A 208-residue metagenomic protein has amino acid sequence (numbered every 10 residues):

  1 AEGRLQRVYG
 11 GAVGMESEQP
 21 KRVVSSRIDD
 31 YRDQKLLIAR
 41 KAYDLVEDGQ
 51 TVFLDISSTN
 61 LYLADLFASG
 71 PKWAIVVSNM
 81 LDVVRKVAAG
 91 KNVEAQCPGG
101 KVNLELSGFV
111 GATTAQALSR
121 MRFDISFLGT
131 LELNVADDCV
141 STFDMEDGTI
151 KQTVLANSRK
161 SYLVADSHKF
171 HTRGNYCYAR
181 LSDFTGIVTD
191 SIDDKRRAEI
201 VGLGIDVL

Functional and structural regions predicted by a protein language model:
A1-F53, D65-K72, A88-N92: HTH-adjacent hinge/linker in prokaryotic transcriptional regulators
R7, D82-L208: Conserved phosphate- and dinucleotide-binding cores of soluble alpha/beta proteins, encompassing both enzyme active
K35-Y43, N60-L61, A115, G148: Short, well-ordered alpha-helical scaffold segments within catalytic/effector domains
V52, S58-L61: Gly/Ser/Thr-rich loops at beta-strand to alpha-helix junctions that form or flank small-molecule/cofactor-binding
A74-V77, A95: Short beta-strand element of Class I
